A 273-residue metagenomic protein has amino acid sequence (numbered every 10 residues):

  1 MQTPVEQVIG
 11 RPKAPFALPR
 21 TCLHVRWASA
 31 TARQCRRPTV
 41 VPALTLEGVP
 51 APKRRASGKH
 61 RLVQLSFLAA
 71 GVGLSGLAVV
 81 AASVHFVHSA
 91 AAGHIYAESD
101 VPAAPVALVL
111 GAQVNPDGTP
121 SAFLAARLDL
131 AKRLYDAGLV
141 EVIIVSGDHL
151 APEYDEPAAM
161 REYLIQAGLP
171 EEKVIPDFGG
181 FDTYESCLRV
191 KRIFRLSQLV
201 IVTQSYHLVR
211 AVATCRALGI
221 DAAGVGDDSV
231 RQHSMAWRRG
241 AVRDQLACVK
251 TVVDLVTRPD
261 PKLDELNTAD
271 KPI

Functional and structural regions predicted by a protein language model:
A30-Q34: Intrinsic disorder/low-complexity segments enriched in small, polar and charged residues
V41-V101, L263-T268: N-terminal membrane-anchoring alpha-helices
T45-A51, V84-A241: A structural signal for short, hydrophobic/glycine-enriched beta-strand patches
R238-D260: A transmembrane-helix-recognition feature enriched in membrane-embedded lipid enzymes and envelope glyco-/phospholipid
T257-I273: The feature marks non-catalytic terminal segments
